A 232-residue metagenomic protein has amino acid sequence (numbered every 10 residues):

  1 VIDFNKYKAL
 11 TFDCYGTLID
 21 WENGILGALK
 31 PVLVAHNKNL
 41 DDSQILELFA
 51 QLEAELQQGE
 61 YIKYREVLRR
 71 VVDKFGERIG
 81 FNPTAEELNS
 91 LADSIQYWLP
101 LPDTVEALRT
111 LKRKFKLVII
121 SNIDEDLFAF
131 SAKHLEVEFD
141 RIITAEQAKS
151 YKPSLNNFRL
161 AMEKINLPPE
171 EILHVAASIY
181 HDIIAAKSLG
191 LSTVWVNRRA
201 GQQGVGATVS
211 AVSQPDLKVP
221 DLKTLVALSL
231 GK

Functional and structural regions predicted by a protein language model:
V1-L10, D41, V105, R109 (+1 more regions): Asp-based, Mg2+/Mn2+-dependent phosphohydrolase catalytic module
I2-P102, R113: N-terminal helical cap/lid subdomain that shapes the substrate entry/recognition surface in HAD-like hydrolases
